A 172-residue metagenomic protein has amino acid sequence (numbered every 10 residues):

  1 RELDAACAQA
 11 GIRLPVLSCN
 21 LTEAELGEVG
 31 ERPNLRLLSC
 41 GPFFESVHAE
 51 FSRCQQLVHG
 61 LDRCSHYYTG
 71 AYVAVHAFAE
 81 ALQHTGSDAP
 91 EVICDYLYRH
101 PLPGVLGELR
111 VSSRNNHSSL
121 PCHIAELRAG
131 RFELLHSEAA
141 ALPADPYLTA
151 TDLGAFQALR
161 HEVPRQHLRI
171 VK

Functional and structural regions predicted by a protein language model:
R1-K172: Extracytosolic ligand-binding ectodomains
